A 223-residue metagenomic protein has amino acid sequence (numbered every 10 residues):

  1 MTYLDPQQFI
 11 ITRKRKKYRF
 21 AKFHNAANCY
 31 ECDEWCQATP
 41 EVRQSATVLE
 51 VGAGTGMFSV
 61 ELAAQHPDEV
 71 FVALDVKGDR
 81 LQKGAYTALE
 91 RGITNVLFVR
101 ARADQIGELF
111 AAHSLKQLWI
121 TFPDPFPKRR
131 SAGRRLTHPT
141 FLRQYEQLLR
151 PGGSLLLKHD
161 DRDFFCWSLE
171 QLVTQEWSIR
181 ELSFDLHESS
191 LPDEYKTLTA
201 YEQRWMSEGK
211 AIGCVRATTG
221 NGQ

Functional and structural regions predicted by a protein language model:
M1-T47, M57-A64: S-adenosyl-L-methionine
V51, L74: Conserved beta-strand/loop positions that form the S-adenosyl-L-methionine
G52-G56: Class I SAM-dependent methyltransferase "Motif I" SAM/SAH-binding loop
K77: Conserved SAM/SAH-binding beta-strand->alpha-helix loop
A85-A112: S-adenosyl-L-methionine
T137-P151: A short glycine-rich, Lys/Arg-flanked "PGG" loop and its adjoining helix->strand segment in the class I
G152-H159: Conserved beta-strand signature within the Rossmann-like core of class I S-adenosyl-L-methionine
Q175-Q223: Class I S-adenosyl-L-methionine
